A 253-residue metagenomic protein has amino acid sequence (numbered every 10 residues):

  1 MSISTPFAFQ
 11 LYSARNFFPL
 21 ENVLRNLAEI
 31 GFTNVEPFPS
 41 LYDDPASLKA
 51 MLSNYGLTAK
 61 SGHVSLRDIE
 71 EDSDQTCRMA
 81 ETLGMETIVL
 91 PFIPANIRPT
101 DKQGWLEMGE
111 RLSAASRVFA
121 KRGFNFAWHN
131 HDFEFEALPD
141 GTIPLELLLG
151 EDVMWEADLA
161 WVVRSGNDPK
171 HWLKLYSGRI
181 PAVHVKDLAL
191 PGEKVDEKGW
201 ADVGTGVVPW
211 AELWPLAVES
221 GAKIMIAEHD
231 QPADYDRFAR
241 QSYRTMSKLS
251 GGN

Functional and structural regions predicted by a protein language model:
M1-T87, M154, S247-N253: N-terminal pre-domain/capping segments
A14-P19, E36-S47, V64-S73, A95-P99 (+5 more regions): Acidic-and-aromatic substrate-binding clefts and catalytic sites of carbohydrate-active enzymes
N22, S73-Q75, K102-S113, D140-E146 (+3 more regions): Charged helix-capping and loop-helix junction motifs
E36, S61, V89, A127 (+3 more regions): Conserved beta-strand positions in the central sheet of alpha/beta enzyme cores
E70-R111: Glycine/small-residue-rich loop that forms an oxyanion/phosphate-binding "nest" at active or ligand-binding sites
F119-V207: Acidic/histidine-rich catalytic cores of soluble enzymes
Y235-N253: C-terminal helical cap(s) of enzyme catalytic domains, especially alpha/beta-barrels
